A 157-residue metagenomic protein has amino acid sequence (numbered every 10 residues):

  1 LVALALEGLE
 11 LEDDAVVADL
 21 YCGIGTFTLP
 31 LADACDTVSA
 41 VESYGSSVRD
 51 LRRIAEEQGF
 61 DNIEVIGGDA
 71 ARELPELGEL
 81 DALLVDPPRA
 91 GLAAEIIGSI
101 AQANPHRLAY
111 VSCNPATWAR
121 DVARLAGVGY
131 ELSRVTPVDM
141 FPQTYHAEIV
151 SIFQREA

Functional and structural regions predicted by a protein language model:
L1-A157: Rossmann-like S-adenosyl-L-methionine
